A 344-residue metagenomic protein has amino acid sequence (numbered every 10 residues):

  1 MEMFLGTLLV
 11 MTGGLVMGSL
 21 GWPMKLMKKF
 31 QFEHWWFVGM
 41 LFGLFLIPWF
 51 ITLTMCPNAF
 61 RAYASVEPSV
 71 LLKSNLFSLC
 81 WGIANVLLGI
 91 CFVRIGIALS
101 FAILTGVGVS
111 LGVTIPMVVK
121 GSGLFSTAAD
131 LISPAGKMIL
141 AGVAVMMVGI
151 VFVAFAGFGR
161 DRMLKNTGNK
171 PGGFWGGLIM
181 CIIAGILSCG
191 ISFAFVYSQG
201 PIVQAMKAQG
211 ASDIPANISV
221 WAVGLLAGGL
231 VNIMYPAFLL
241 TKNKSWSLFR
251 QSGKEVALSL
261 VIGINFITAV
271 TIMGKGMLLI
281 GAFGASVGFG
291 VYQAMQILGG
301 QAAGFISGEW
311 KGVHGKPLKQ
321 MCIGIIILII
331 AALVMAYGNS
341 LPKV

Functional and structural regions predicted by a protein language model:
M1-V344: Polytopic alpha-helical membrane proteins, predominantly small-molecule transporters/carriers
